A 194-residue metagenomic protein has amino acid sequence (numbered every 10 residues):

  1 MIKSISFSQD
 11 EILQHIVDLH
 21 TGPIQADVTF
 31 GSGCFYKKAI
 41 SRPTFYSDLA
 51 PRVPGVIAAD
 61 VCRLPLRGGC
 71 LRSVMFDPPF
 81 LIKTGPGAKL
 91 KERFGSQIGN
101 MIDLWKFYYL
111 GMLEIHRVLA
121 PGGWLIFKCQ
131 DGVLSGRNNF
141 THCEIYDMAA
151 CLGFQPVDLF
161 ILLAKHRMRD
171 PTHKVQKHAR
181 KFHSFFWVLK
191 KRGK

Functional and structural regions predicted by a protein language model:
M1-K194: Class I S-adenosyl-L-methionine-dependent methyltransferase catalytic core
